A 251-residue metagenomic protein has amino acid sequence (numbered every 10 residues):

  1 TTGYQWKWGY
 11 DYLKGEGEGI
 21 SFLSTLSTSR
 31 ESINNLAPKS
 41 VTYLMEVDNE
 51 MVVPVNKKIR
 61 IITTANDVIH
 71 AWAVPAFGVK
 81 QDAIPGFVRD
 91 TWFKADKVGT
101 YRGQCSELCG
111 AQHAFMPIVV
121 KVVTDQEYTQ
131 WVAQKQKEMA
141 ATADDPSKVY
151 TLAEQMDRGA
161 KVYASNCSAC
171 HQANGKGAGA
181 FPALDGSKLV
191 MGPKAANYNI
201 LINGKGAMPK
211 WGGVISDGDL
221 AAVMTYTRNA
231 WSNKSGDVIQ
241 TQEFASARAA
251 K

Functional and structural regions predicted by a protein language model:
T1-D157: Non-transmembrane, membrane-proximal soluble domains of secreted or membrane proteins
W72-P75, A180, S235: Short, solvent-exposed loop/turn and secondary-structure capping segments
H113, A178-G179: Short Cys/His-rich "knuckle" micro-motifs
V119, A183, A207-K210: Conserved beta-strand positions that form and line the central face of beta-propeller blades
K121, Y198-I202, A221, T225: Generic alpha-helical structural context detector
K135-M156, A160-S165, K210-K251: Flexible coil segments in periplasmic/lumen-exposed cytochrome c-class electron-transfer proteins
L152-K176, G186-N203: Sequence/structural segment immediately N-terminal to covalent heme-attachment motifs in c-type and related
